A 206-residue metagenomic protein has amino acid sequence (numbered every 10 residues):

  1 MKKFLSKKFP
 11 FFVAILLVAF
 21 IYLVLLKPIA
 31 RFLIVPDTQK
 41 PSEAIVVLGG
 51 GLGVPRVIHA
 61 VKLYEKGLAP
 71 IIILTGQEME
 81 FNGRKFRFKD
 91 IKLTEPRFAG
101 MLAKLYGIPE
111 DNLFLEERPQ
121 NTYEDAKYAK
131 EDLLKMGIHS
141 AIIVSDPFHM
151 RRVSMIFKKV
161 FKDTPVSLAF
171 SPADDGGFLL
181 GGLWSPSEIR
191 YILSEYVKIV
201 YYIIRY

Functional and structural regions predicted by a protein language model:
M1-S6: N-terminal Lys/Arg-rich, disordered targeting/topogenic segments
K8-L25: Hydrophobic membrane-insertion alpha-helices, especially the h-region of bacterial N-terminal signal peptides
L26, A30-W184: A structural signal for short, hydrophobic/glycine-enriched beta-strand patches
W184-Y206: A transmembrane-helix-recognition feature enriched in membrane-embedded lipid enzymes and envelope glyco-/phospholipid
